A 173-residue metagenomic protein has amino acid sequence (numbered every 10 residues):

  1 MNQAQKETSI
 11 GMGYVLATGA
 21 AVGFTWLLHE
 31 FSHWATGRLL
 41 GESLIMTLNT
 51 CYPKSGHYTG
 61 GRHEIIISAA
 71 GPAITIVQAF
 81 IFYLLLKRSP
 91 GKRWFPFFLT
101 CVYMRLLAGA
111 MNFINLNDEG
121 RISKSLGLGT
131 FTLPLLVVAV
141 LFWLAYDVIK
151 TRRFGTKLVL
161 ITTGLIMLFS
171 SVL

Functional and structural regions predicted by a protein language model:
M1-G11: Short, Lys/Arg-rich, polar N-terminal cytosolic tail immediately upstream of the first transmembrane signal-anchor
G11, G19, L107: Sparse, context-dependent recognition of short Cys/His-centered cofactor- or disulfide-binding micro-motifs
G11-V15, V102-Y103: General secondary-structure edge motif
V15-I65: Small-residue-rich helix-interface/hinge motifs
T47, P53-R153, K157-I166, S170-S171: Metalloprotease/metallohydrolase-associated module, dominated by Zn2+-dependent proteases
